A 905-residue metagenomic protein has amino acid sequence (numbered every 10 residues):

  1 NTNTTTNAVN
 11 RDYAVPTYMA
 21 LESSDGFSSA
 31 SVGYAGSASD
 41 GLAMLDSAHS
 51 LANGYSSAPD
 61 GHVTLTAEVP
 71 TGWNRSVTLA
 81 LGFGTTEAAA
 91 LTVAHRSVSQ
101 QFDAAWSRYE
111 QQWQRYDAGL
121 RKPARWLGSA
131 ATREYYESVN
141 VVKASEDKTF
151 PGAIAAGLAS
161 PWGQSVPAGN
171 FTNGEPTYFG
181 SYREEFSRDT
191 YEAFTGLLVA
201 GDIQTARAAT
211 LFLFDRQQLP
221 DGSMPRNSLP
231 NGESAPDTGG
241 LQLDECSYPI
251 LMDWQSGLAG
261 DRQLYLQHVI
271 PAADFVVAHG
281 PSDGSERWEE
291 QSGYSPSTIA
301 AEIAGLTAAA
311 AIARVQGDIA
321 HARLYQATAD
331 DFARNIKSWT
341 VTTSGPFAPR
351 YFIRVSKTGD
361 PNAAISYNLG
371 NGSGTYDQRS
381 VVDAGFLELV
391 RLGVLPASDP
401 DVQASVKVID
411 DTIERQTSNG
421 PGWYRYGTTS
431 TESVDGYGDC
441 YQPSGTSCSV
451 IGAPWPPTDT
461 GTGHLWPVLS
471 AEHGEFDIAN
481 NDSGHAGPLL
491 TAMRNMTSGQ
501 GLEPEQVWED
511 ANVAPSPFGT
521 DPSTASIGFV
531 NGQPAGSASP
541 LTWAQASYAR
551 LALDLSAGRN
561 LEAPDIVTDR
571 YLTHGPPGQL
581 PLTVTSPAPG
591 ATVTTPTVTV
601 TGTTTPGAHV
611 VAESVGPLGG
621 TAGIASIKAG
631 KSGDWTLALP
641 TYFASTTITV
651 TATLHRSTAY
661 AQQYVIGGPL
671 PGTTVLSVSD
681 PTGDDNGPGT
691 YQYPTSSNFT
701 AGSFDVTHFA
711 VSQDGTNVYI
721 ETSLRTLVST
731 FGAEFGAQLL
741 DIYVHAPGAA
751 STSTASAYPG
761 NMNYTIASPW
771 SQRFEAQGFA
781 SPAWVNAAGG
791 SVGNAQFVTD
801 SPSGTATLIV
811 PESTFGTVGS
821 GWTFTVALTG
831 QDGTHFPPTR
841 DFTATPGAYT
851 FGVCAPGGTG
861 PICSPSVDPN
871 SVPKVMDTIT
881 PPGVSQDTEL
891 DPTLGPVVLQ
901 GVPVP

Functional and structural regions predicted by a protein language model:
T2-S181, A563, T568-P577: Acidic/polar, glycine-enriched structural segments that form the non-catalytic walls/loops of the carbohydrate-binding
Y13-P16, E22-V32, S39, R125-W126 (+9 more regions): Extended ligand-binding clefts on enzyme/binding-domain cores
Y109, T177-S282, S295-A309, A313 (+1 more regions): Aromatic-rich carbohydrate-recognition surfaces in CAZymes
V142-T149, D202-M224, L258, Q263-S285 (+6 more regions): Long, well-ordered core segments of solenoidal/helical folds
L229, P236-S256, Y367-N368, Y376-P396 (+1 more regions): C-terminal capping/lid segments that line or modulate ligand- or cofactor-binding pockets
G578-P669: Ser/Thr-rich low-complexity repeats and stalk/linker segments
G667-S679, A746-I766, T814-P905: Acidic/polar low-complexity flexible segments
L670-Q777, Q831-H835: Surface-exposed, glycine/proline- and aromatic-rich loop segments on solvent-exposed faces across compartments
